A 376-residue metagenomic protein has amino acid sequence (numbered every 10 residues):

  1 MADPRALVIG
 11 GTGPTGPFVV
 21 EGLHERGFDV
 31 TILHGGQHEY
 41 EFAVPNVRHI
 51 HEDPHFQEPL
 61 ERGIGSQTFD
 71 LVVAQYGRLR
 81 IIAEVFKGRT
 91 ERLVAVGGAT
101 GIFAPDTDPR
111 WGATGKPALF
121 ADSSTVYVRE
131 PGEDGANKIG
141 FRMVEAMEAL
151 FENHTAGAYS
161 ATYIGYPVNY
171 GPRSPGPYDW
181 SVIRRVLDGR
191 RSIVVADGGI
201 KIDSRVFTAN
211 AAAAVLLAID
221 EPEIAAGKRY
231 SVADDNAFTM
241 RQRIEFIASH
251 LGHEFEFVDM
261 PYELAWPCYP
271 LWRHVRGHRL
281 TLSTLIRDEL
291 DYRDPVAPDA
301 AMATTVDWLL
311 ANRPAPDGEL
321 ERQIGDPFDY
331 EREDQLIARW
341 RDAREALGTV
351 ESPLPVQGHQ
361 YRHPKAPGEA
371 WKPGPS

Functional and structural regions predicted by a protein language model:
P4-R26: N-terminal Rossmann NAD(P)H-binding glycine-rich loop of SDR-like oxidoreductase domains
T15, A211, V215, V232 (+3 more regions): Non-catalytic, hydrophobic alpha-helical segments
L33-Q37: N-terminal Rossmann-fold cofactor-binding loop
I50-Q75, A83-E84: Conserved Rossmann-fold cofactor-binding substructure of NAD(P)-dependent oxidoreductases
G98-E145, E152-A156: Active-site "gating" loop of Rossmann-like NAD(P)-dependent oxidoreductase/epimerase domains
A146-R173: Conserved beta-loop-beta element that borders a ligand/cofactor-binding pocket
I183-I193, K201-F238, E245: Alpha-helical substrate-binding/gating segment
A218-H278, S283, A303-T304, P314-S376: Mid/C-terminal beta-alpha module of Rossmann-like enzyme folds, strongest in SDR-family dehydrogenases/epimerases
